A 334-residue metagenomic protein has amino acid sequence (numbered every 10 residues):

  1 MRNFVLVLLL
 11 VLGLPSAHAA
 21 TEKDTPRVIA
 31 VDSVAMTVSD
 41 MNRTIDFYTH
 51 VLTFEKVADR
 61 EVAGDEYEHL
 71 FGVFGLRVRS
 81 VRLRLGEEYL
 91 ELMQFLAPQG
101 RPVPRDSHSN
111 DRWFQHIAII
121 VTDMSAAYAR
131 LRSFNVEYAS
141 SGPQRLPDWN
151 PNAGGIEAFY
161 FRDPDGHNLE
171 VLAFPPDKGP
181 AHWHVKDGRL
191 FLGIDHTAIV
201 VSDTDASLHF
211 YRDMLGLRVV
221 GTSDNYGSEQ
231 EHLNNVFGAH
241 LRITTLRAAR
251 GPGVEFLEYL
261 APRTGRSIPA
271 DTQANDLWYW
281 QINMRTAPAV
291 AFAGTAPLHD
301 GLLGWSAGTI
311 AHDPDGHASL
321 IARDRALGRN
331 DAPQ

Functional and structural regions predicted by a protein language model:
V5-P15: Bacterial N-terminal signal peptides
A17-E22: Boundary at the C-terminal end of the N-terminal hydrophobic targeting segment
I29, T37-R43, H50, E55-A63 (+7 more regions): Vicinal oxygen chelate
V62-E88, Y226-P252: C-terminal "cap" of GNAT-fold acetyltransferases
R162-D163, F174-H209: Surface-exposed beta-loop interaction hotspot
